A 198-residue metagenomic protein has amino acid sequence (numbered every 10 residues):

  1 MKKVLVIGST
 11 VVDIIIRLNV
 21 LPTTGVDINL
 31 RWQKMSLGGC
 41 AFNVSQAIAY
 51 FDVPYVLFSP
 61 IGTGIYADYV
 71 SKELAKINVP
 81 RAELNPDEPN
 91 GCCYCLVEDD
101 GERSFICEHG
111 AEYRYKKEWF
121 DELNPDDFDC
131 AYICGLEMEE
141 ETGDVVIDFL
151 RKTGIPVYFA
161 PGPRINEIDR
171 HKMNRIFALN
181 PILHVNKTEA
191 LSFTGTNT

Functional and structural regions predicted by a protein language model:
M1-P60, I65-K72: Glycine-rich phosphate/adenosyl-contacting loop at the front of the ribokinase-like
K2-T10, S71-N85, E98-T198: Ribokinase/PfkB-type carbohydrate-kinase core domain
V11-V12, T63-G64, E88-G91, A190: Alpha-helix N-cap/helix-start and coil->helix boundary motif
I15, I28-R31, M35, G91 (+3 more regions): Generic hydrophobic-segment detector
W32, F58-T63, N78-N90: Beta-strand->loop->alpha-helix junctions that form or flank phosphate-binding loops in nucleotide-handling enzymes
C40-N43, G91, E140-T142: Short glycine/serine/threonine-rich phosphate/pyrophosphate-binding segments that cradle anionic phosphate groups
Q46, C92-L96, S104: Short beta-strand scaffold segments in enzyme catalytic cores
A67-D68, C92-C93, D169: Short Asp/Glu-rich motifs
